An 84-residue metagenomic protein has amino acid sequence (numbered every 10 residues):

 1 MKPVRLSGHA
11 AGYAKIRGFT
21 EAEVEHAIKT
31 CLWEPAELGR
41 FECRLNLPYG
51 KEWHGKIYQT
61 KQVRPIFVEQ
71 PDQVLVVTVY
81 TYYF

Functional and structural regions predicted by a protein language model:
M1-F84: Ribonuclease/tRNase effector modules and their secretory precursors
